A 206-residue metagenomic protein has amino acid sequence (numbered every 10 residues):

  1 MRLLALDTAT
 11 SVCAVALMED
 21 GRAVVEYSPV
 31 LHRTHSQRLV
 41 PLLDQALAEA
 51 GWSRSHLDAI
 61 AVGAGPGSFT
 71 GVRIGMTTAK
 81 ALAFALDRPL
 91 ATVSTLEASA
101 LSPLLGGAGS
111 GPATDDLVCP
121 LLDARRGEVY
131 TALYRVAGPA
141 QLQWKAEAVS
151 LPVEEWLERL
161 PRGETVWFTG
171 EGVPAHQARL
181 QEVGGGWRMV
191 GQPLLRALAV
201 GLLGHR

Functional and structural regions predicted by a protein language model:
M1-P66: N-terminal beta-alpha supersecondary unit
L6-A9, Y27, L43, A64-G65 (+5 more regions): Fold-independent oxyanion-binding glycine-rich loops and adjacent beta-strand/coil segments at enzyme active sites
R22, T34, P89-R196: Surface "functional belts" at beta-alpha junctions
Q37, R196-L203: Short, charged, surface-exposed secondary-structure boundary motifs
A46-A50, A85, P103-G106, V200-H205: Stable alpha-helical structural segments in soluble proteins, enriched in small hydrophobic residues
A48-H56, A83-V93, G109-A113: Phosphate-handling active-site elements
A61-T95: DPxDG-like acidic metal-binding loop motif
